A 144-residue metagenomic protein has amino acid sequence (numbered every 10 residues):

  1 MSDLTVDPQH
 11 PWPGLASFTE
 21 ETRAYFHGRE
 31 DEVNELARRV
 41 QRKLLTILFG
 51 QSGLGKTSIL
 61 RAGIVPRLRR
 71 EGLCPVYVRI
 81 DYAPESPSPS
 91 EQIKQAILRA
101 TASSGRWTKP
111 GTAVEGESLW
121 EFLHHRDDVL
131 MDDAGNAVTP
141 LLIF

Functional and structural regions predicted by a protein language model:
M1-F144: Amphipathic helix/helix-loop-helix segment enriched in hydrophobic residues with interspersed Lys/Arg and occasional
